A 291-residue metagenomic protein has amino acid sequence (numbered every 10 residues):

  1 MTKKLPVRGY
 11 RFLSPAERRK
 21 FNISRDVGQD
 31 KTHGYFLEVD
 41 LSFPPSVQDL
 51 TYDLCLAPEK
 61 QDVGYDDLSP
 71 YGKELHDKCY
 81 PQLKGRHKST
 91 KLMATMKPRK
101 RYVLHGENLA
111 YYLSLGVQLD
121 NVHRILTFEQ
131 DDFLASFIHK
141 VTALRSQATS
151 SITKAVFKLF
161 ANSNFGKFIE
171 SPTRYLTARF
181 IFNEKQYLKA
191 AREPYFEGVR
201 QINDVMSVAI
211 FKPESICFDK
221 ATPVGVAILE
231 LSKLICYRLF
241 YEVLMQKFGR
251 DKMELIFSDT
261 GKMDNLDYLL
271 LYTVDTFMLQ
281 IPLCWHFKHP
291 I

Functional and structural regions predicted by a protein language model:
M1-I291: Conserved acidic
